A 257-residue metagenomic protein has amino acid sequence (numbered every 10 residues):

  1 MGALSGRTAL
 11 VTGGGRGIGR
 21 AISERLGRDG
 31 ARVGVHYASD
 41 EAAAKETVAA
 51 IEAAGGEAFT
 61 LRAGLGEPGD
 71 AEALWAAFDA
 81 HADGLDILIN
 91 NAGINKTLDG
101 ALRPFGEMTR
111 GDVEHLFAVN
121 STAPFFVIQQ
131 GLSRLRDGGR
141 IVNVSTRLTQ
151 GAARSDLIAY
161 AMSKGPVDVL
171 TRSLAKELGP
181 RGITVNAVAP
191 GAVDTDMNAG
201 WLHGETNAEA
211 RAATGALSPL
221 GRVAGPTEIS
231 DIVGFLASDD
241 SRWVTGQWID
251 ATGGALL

Functional and structural regions predicted by a protein language model:
A73-A77, D99-A118, A213: Active-site Tyr-X3-Lys motif and surrounding loop/helix of classical short-chain dehydrogenase/reductase
I94-L98, P104-R110, V142-P166, T171-P180 (+1 more regions): Catalytic loop of short-chain dehydrogenase/reductase
A101-R103, S155, P180, A192-S218 (+1 more regions): A glycine/serine/threonine-rich, flexible loop-to-helix segment that serves as the NAD(P) cofactor-binding "lid"
G106-F125, V142, V167, L220: Catalytic Tyr-X3-Lys loop
I128-Q129, R172: A short, exposed helix-loop element centered on a Lys and neighboring polar residues
S133-R134, K176-E177, R242: Alpha-helical segment proximal to the catalytic Tyr-Lys
G179, T184, V244-G246: Short, small/polar-rich loop/turn modules that mediate ligand/substrate recognition or access, typified
G234, T245-L257: Short C-terminal tail/terminal secondary-structure segment of NAD(P)H-dependent dehydrogenase/reductase domains
